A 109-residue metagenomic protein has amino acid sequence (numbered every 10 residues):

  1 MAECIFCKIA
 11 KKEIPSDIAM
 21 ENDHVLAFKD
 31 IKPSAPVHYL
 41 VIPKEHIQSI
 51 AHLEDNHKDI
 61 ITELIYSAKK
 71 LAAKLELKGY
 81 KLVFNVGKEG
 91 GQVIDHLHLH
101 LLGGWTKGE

Functional and structural regions predicted by a protein language model:
M1-E109: HIT superfamily nucleotide-processing domains
